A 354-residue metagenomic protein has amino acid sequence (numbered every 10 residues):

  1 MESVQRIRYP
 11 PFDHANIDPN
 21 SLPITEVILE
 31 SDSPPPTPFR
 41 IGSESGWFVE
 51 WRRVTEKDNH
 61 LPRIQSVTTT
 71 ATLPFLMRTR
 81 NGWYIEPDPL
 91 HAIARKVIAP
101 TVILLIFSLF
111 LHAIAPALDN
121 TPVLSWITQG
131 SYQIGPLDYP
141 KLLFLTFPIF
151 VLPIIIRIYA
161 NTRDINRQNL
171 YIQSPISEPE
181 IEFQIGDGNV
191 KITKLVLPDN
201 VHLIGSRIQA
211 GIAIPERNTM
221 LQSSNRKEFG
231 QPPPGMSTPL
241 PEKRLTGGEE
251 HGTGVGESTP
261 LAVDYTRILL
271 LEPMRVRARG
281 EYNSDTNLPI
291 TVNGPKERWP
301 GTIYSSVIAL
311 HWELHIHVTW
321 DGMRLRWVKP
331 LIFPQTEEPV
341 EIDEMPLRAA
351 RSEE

Functional and structural regions predicted by a protein language model:
M1-E354: N-terminal onset of structured domains
